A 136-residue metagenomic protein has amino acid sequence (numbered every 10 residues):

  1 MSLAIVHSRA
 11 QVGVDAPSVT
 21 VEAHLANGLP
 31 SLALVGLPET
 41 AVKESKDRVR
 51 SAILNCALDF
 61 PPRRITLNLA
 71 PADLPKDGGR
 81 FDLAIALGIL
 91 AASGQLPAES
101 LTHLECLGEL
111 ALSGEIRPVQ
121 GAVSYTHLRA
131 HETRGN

Functional and structural regions predicted by a protein language model:
M1-R129, R134: Peripheral, non-AAA+ core regions of ATP-driven protein-machinery
